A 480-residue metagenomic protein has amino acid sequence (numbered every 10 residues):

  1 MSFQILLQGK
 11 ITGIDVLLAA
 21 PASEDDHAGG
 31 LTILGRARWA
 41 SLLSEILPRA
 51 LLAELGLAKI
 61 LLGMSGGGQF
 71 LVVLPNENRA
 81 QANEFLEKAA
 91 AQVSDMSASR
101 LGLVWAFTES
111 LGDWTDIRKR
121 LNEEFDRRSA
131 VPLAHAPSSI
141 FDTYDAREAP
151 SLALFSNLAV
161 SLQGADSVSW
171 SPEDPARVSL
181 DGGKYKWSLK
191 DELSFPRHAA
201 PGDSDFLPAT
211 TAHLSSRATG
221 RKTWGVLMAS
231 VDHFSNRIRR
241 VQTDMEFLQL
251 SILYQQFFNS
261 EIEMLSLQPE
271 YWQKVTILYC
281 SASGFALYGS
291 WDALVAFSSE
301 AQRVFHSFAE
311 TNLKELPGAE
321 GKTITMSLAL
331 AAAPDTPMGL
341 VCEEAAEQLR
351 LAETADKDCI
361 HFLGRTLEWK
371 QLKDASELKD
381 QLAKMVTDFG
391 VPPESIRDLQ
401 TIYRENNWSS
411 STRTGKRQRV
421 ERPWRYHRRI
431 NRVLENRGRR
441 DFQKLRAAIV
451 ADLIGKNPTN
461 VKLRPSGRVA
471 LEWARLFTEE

Functional and structural regions predicted by a protein language model:
M1-E480: Regulatory and interdomain segments flanking nucleotide-handling catalytic cores in signaling/defense enzymes
